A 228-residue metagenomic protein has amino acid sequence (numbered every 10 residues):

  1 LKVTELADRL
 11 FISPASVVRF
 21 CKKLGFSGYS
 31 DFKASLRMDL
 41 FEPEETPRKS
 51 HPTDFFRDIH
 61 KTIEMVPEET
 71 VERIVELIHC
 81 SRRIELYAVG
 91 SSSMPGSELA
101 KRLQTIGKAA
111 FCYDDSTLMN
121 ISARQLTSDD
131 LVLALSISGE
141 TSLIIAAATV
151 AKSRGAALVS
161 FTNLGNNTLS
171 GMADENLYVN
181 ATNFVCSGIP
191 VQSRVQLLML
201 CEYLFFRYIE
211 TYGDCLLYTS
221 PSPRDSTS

Functional and structural regions predicted by a protein language model:
L1-R73: HTH-adjacent hinge/linker in prokaryotic transcriptional regulators
V18, G28, S91-S93, S142 (+1 more regions): Short, flexible micro-motifs
P67-T70, K152, L216: Residue-level recognition of alpha-helical structural elements
H79-M199, Y203-G213: Glycine-rich phosphate-binding loops that contact phosphosugars or nucleotide phosphates
Y218-D225: Conserved small/polar residues in nucleotide/adenosyl-binding loops
